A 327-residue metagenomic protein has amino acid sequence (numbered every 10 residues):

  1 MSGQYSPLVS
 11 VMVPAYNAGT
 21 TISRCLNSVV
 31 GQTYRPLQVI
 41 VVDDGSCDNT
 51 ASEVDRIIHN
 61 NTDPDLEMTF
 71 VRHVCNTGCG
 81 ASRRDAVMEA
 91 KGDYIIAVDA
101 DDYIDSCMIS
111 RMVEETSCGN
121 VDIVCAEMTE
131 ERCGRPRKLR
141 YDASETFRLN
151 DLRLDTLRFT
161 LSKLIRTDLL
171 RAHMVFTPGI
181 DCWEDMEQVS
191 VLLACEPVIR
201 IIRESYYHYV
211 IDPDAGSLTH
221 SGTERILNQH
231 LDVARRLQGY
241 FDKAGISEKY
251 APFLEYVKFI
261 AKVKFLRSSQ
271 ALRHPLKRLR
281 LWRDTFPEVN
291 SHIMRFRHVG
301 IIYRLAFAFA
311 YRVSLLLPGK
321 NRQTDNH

Functional and structural regions predicted by a protein language model:
M1-V30: N-proximal low-complexity "stem/linker" segments adjacent to membrane-targeting elements
S28, D43-V54, C75: A conserved acidic beta->alpha catalytic loop
D65, D105-G179: Flexible acidic/His/Gly-enriched loops in nucleotide-sugar-dependent glycosyltransferase catalytic domains
R72-A90: Glycine-rich, basic loop-to-helix element that forms the pyrophosphate-binding segment of sugar-nucleotide handling
I95: Short aromatic/hydrophobic "clamp" motif used to bind/position activated sugar donors
R148-R225, Q229-H230: Conserved nucleotide-sugar donor-binding catalytic segment
Y206-P213, T219-E248, R267-V289: Catalytic core of nucleotide-sugar-dependent glycosyltransferases
S269-H327: Membrane-interface aromatic/basic loop that binds lipid-linked glycans or pyrophosphate carriers, typified by
